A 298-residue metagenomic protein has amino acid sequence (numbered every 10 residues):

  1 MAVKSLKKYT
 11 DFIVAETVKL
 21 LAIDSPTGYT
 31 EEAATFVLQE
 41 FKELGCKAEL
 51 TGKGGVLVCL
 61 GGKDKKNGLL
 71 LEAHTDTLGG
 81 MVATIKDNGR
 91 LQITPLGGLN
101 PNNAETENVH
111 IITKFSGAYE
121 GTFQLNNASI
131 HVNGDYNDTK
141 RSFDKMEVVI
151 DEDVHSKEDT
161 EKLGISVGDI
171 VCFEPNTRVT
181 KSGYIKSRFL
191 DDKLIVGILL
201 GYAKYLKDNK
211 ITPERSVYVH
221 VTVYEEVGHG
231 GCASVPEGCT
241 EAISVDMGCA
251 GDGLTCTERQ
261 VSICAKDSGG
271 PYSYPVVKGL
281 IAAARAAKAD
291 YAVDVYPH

Functional and structural regions predicted by a protein language model:
M1-H298: N-terminal hydrophobic/helix-forming segments and targeting peptides
